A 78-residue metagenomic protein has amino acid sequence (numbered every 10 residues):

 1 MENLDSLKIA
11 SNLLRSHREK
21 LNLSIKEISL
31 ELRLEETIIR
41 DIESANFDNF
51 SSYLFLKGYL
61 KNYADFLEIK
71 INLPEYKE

Functional and structural regions predicted by a protein language model:
M1-E78: Cytosolic/nucleoplasmic/matrix-facing N-terminal domains/tails of membrane-anchored or organelle-targeted proteins
